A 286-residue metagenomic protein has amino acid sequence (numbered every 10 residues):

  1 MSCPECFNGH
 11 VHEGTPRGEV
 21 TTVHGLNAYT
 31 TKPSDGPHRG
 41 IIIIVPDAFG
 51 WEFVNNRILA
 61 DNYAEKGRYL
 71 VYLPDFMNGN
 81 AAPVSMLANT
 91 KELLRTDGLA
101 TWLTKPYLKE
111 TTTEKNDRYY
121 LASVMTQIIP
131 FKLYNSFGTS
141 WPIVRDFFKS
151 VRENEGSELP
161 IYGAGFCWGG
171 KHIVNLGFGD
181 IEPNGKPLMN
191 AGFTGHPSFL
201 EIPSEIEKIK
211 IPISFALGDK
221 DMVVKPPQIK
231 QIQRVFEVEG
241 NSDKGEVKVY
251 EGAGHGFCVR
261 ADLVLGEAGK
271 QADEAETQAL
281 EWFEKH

Functional and structural regions predicted by a protein language model:
M1-H286: N-terminal cap/leader regions of alpha/beta-hydrolase-fold enzymes, predominantly small-molecule hydrolases
